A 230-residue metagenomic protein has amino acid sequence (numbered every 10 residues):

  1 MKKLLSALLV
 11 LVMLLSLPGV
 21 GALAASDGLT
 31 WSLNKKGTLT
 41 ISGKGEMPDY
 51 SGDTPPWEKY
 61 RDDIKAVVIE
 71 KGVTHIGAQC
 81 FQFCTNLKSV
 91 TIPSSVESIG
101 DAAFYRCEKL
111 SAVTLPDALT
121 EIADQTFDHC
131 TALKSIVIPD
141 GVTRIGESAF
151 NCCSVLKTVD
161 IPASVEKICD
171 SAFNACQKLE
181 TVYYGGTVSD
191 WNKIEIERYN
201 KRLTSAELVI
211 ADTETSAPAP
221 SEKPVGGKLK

Functional and structural regions predicted by a protein language model:
M1-L11: Positively charged n-region of N-terminal signal peptides that target proteins for export
L15-D27: Sec-dependent signal peptide cleavage junction
A25-K36: Acidic Gly/Asp/Thr-rich repetitive segments characteristic of extracellular carbohydrate-active and adhesion proteins
T30-W31, Q79, D170-S171: Short, T/G/N/S-enriched strand-turn elements that build extracellular solenoid repeat scaffolds
N34, T38-G45, R61-H75, T85-S98 (+5 more regions): Structural signature of tandem-repeat unit edges
M47-D63: Extended Gly/Ser/Thr-rich low-complexity repeat segments, especially those forming or decorating extracellular
E195-Y199: A structural signal for leucine-rich repeat
